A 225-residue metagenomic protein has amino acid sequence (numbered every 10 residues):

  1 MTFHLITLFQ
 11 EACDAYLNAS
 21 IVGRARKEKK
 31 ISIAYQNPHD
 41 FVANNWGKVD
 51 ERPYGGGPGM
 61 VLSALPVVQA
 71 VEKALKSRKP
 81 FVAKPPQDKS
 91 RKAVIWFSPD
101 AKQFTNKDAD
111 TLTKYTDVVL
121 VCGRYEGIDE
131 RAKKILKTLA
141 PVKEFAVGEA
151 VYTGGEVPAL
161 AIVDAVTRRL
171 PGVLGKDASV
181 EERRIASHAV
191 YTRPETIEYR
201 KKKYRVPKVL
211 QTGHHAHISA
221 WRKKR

Functional and structural regions predicted by a protein language model:
M1-R78, K89-R225: Non-catalytic terminal and connector segments of soluble metabolic enzymes
K84-Q87: Short Gly/Ser/Thr- and charged-rich N-terminal loops/segments that act as flexible capping/hinge elements
